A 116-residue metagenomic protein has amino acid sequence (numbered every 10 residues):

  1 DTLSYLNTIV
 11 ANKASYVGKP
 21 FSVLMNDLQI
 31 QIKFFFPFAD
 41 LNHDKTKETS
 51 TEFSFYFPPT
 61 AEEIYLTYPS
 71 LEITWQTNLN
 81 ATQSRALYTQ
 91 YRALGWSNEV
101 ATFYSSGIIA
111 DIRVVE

Functional and structural regions predicted by a protein language model:
D1-E116: Residues within mature, well-folded domains
